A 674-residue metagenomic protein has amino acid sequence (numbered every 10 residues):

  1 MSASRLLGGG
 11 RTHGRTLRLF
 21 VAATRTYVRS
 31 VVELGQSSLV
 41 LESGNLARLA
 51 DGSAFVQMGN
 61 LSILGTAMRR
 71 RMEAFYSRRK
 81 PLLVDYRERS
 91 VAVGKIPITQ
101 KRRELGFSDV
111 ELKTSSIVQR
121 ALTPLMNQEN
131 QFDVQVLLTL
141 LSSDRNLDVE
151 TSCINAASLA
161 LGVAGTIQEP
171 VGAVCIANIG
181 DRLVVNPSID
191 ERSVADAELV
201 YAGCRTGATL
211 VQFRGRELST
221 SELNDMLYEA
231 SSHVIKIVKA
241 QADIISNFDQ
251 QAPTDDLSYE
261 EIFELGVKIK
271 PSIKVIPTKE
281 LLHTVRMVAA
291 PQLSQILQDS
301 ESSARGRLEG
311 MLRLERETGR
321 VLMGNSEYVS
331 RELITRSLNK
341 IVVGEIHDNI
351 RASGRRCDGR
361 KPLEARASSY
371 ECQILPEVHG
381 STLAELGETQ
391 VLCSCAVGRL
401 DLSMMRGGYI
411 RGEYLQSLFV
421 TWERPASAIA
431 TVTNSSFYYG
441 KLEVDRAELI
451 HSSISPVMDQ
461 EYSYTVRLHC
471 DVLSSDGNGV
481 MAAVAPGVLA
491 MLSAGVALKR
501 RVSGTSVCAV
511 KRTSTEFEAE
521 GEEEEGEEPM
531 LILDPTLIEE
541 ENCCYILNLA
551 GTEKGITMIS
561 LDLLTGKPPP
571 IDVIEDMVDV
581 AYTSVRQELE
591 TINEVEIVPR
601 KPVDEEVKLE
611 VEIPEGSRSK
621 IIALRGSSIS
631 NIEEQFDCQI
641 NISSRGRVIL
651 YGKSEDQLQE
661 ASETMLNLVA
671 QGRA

Functional and structural regions predicted by a protein language model:
M1-V31: N-terminal mitochondrial targeting presequence
A23-R70, A74-P81, A252-L415, D604-N631 (+1 more regions): Extended amphipathic alpha-helical scaffolds
T26-R78, L83-Y259: Long, basic N-terminal domains or extensions that often function in RNA/ssDNA interaction or organelle/cellular
R29, L125-V134, Q168, I237-L257 (+7 more regions): Flexible, glycine/charged-enriched surface loops at secondary-structure junctions
A50-V134, L140-S142, R205, L223 (+3 more regions): Glycine-rich, flexible beta-strand/loop modules in the N-terminal catalytic cores of phosphate-handling
A121, S152-A164, M226-E229, H233-I237 (+8 more regions): Stable alpha-helical structural segments in soluble proteins, enriched in small hydrophobic residues
A164-Q295, M491-P599: Mobile "lid/hinge" segments at catalytic clefts and subdomain interfaces of large enzymes
S436-Y439, E443-I556, L561-A674: Conserved structured catalytic cores and adjacent interaction surfaces of nucleotide-binding/hydrolyzing enzymes
